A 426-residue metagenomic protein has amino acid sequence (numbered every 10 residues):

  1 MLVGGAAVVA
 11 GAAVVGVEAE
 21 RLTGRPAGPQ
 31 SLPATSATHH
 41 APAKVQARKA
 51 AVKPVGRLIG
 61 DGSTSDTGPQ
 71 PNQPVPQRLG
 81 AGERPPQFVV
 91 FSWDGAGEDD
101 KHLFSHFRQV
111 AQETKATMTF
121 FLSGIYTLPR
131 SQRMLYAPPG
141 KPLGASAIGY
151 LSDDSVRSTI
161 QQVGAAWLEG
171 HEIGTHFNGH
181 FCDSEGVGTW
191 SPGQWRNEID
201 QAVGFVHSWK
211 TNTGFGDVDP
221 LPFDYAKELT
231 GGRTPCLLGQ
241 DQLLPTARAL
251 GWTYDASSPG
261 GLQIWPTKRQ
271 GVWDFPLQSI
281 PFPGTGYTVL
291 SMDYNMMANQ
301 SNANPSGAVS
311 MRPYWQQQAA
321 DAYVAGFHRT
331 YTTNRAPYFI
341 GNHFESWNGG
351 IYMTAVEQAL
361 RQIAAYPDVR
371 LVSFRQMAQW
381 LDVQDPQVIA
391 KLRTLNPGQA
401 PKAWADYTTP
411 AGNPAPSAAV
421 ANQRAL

Functional and structural regions predicted by a protein language model:
M1-V3: N-terminal export leaders
G5-F91, D99-R108, V372-F374: N-terminal pre-catalytic segment of deacetylase/amide-hydrolase enzymes
A47-T64, A137-D153, D219-N334, D385-R393 (+2 more regions): Active-site-adjacent pocket scaffolds in enzyme catalytic domains
V55-E172, G179-D183, F205, W209-P245 (+5 more regions): Active-site beta->alpha N-cap acidic-glycine motif
S65, T119, Y254-P266, D321-L426: C-terminal domain-boundary segment and adjacent tail
K101-S105, S152-I160, W195-D200, Q316-A325 (+1 more regions): Well-ordered, non-membrane alpha-helical segments in soluble/globular domains
R157-Q161, A165, E169, S279 (+1 more regions): Low-complexity, serine/threonine/proline-enriched polar segments
D183-Q201: Active-site cleft segment of glycoside hydrolase catalytic domains centered on the general acid/base Glu
